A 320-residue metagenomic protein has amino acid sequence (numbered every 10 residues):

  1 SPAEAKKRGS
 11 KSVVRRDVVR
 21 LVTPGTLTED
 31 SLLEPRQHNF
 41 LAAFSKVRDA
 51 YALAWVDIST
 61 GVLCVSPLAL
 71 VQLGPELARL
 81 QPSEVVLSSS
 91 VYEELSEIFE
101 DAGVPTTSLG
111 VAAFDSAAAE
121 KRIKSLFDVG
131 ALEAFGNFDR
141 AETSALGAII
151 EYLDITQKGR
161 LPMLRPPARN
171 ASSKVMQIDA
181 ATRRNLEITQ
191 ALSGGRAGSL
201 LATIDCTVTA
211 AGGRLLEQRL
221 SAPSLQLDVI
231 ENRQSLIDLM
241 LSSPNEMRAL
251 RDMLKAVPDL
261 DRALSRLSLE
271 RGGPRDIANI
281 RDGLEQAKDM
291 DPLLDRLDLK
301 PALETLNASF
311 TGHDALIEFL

Functional and structural regions predicted by a protein language model:
S1-L239, K255-S268, G272-L320: Charged catalytic and DNA/RNA-contacting regions of genome-maintenance and nucleic-acid-processing enzymes
L241-E246: Conserved interaction-surface patches within small, structured recognition/assembly domains
R251: Aromatic-lined, polymer-binding surfaces characteristic of secreted/periplasmic polysaccharide-degrading enzymes
